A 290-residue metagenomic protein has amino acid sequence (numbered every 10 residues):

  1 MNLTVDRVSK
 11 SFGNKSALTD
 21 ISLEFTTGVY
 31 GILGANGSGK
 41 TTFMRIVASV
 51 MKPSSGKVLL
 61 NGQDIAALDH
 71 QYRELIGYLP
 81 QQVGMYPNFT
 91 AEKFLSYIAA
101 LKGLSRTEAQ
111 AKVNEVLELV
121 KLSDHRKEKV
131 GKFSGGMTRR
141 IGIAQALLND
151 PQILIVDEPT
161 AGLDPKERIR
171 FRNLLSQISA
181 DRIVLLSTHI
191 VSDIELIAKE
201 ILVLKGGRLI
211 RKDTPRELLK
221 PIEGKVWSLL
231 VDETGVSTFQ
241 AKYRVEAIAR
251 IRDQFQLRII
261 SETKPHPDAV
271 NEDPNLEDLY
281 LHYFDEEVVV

Functional and structural regions predicted by a protein language model:
A35-G39: Walker A (P-loop) phosphate-binding loop of ABC-type ATPase nucleotide-binding domains
A48: Helix-to-loop junction immediately C-terminal to a conserved catalytic motif
G56-A67, Q71-Y72: Conserved ABC transporter NBD signature motif
S96, A100, T107-H125: Conserved ABC ATPase "signature" region
L154-E158: Catalytic Walker B motif of ABC-type/P-loop ATPase nucleotide-binding domains
F171-R258: ABC transporter nucleotide-binding domain
